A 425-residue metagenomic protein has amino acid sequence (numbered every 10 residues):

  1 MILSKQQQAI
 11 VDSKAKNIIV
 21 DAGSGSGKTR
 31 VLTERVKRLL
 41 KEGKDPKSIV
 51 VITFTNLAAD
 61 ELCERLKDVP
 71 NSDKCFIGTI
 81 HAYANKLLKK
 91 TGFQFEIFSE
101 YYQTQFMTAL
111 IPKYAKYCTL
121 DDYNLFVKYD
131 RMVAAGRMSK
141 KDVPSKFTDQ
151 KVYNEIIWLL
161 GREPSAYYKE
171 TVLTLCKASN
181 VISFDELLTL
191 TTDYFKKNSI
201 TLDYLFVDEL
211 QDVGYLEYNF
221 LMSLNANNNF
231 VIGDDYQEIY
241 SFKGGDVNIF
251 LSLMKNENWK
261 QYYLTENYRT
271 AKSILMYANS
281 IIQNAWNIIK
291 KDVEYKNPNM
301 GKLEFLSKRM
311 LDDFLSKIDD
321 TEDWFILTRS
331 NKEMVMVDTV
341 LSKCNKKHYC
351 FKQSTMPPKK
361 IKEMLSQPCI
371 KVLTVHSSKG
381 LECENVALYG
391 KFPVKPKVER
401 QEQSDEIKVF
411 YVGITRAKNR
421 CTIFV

Functional and structural regions predicted by a protein language model:
M1-D12, K16-S24, I97, W259-E266 (+2 more regions): Inter-lobe coupling/hinge region of RecA-like P-loop helicase motors
I2-D12, N17-I19, G161-N248, E266 (+1 more regions): Conserved helicase NTPase motor core
T29-K37, Y218: Motif I (Walker A/P-loop) of helicase-class P-loop NTPases
L32, K44-A59, C75, I232 (+3 more regions): Conserved RecA-like ASCE P-loop NTPase motor core of nucleic-acid helicases/translocases
S48-V127, T374, L388: Conserved P-loop NTPase-based nucleic-acid remodeling module centered on helicase motor cores
N56, D320-T422: Core RecA-like ATPase module of SF1/SF2 helicases and allied nucleic-acid translocases
E96-I182, L315: Coupling/switch/interface segments within P-loop NTPase motor domains and analogous charged loops in nucleic-acid
Y218-K302: Conserved RecA-like helicase ATPase core segment that couples NTP binding/hydrolysis to strand translocation
